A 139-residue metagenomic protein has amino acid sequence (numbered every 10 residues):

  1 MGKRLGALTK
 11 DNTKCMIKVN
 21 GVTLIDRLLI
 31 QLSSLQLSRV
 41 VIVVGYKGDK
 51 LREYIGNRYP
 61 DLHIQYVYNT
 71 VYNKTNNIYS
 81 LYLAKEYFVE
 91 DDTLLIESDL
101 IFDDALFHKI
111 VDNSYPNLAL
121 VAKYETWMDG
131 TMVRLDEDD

Functional and structural regions predicted by a protein language model:
M1-K10: N-terminal nucleotide-binding beta1-loop-alpha1 segment
T9-K10, I30, E53-G56, L106-K109: Short amphipathic alpha-helical segments
K10-R27: Short catalytic helix/loop segments, enriched in acidic residues and glycine and frequently bearing histidine
M16, Y66, N117-A119: Conserved beta-strand scaffold positions in the cores of enzyme catalytic domains, especially in NTP/NDP-utilizing
V22-T93: Conserved N-terminal catalytic core of the sugar/cofactor nucleotidyltransferase
V44, E97, V121: Short beta-strand/turn micro-motifs composed of small residues that flank or help shape donor/cofactor-binding pockets
D91-I101: Short beta-strand-to-loop acidic/aromatic patch adjacent to the donor-nucleotide binding site
D103-D139: Conserved core of the sugar-phosphate nucleotidyltransferase
